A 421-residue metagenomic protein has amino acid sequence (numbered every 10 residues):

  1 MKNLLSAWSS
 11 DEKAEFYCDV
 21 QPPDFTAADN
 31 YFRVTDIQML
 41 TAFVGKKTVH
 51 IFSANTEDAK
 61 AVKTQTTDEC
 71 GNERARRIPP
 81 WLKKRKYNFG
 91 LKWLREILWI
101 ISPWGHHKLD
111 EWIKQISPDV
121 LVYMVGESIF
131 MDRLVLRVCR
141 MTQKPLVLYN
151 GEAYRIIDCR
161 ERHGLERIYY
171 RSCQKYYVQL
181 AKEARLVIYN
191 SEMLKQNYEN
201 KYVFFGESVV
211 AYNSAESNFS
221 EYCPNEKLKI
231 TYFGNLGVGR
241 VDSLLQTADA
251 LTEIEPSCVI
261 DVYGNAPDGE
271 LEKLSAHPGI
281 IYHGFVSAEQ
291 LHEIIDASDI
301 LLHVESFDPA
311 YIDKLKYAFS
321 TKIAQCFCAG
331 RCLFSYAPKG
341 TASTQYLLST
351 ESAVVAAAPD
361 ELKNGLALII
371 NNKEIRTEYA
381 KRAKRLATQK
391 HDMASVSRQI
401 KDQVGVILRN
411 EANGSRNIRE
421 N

Functional and structural regions predicted by a protein language model:
M1-Q65, N213-E216, D249-I254, E420-N421: N-terminal subdomain of nucleotide-sugar transferases
L4, W104-E111, R133-M141, E152-Y154 (+1 more regions): Membrane-proximal helix-turn-helix segments that form the acceptor-binding/catalytic region of lipid-linked
V20, K175-G206, T344, I400: A short, active-site helix/loop in glycosyltransferases that binds the activated sugar's phosphate group
M193, A211-S214: Carbohydrate-associated surface elements
E216-L274, Y282-E289: Conserved catalytic-core segment of nucleotide-activated headgroup transferases in glycan assembly
V238-D242, E289-L291, L301-A324, L333-Q345: Nucleotide-sugar-dependent
S320, P338, S349-D360, L368-E374: Conserved acidic donor-binding segment of nucleotide-sugar-dependent glycosyltransferases
A357-D360, K373-V404: A charged, aromatic-enriched C-terminal amphipathic alpha-helix characteristic of glycosyltransferases across folds
